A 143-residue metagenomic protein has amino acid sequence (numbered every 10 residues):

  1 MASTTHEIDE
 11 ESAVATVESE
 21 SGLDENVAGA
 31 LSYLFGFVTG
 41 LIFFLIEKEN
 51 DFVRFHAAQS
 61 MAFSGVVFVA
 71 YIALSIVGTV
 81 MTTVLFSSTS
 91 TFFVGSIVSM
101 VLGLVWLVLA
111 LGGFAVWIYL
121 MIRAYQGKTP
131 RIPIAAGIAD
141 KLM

Functional and structural regions predicted by a protein language model:
A2-F63, I122-M143: Membrane-interface extramembranous regions at the lipid-water interface
G29-I46, S60-L120: Hydrophobic alpha-helical transmembrane segments in multi-pass membrane proteins
